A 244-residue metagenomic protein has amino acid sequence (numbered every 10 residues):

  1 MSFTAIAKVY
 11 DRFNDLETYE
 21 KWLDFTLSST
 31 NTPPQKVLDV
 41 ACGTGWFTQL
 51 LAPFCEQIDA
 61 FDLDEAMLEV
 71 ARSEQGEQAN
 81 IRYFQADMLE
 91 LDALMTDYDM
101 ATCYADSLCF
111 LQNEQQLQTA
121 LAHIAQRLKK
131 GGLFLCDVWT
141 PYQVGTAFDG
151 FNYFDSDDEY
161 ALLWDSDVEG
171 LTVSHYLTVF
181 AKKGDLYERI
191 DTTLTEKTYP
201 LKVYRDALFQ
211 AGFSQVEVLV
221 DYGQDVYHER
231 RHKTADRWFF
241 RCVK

Functional and structural regions predicted by a protein language model:
M1-Q35, W46: Conserved class I S-adenosyl-L-methionine
A41-G45: Class I SAM-dependent methyltransferase "Motif I" SAM/SAH-binding loop
W46-E90: Class I SAM-dependent methyltransferase SAM/SAH-binding core
A93-M100: A short acidic, Gly/Pro-enriched loop at the edge of an enzyme's catalytic core that lines a small-molecule cofactor
Y104-D106: Residues lining the SAM
Q118-K130: A short glycine-rich, Lys/Arg-flanked "PGG" loop and its adjoining helix->strand segment in the class I
L135-R205: SAM-dependent methyltransferase
L201-K244: C-terminal lobe and adjacent flexible extensions of AdoMet/dcAdoMet transferase-like proteins
